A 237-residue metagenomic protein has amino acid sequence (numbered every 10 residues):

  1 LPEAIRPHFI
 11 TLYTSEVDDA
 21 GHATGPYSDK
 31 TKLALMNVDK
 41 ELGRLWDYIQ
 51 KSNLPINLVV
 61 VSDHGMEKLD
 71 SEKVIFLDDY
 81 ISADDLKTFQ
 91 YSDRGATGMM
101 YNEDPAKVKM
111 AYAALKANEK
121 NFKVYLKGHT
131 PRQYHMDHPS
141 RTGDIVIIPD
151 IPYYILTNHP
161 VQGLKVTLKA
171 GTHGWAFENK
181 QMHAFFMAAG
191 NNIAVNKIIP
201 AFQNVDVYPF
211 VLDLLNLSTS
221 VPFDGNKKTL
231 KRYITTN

Functional and structural regions predicted by a protein language model:
L1-A4, V207, N226-Y233: Active-site-proximal alpha/beta segments of enzymes that process anionic O-linked groups
L1-P2, H8, V17-L58, M110 (+1 more regions): A long, amphipathic alpha-helix that forms part of the scaffold/cap immediately adjacent to metal-dependent active
F9-Y13, V59, M187: Structural motif
Y13-E16, S62-H64, P149-P152: Short, well-ordered beta-to-alpha junction loops that form the rim of enzyme active sites and present histidine/acidic
A20-H22, H64, A170-A176: Histidine-centered active-site/metal-ligand motif
H22-G25, D70-K73, N158-P160: Short, solvent-exposed loop/turn and secondary-structure capping segments
P55-I56, H64-E103: Acidic/histidine-rich catalytic neighborhood
S92-I198, F202-F210: Active-site neighborhoods of enzymes that stabilize oxyanions during catalysis
